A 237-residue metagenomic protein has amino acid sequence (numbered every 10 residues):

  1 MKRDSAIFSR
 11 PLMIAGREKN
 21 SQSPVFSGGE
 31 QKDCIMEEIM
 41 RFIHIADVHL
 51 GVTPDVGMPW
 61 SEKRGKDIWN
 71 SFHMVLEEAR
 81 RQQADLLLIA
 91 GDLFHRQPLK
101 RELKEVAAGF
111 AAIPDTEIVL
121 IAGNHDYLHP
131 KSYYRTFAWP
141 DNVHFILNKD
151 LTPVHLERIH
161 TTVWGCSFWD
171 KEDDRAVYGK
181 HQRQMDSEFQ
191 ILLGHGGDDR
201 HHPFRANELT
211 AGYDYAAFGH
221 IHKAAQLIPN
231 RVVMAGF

Functional and structural regions predicted by a protein language model:
K2, K19-N20, K32: Polybasic, lysine-rich low-complexity intrinsically disordered segments
I7-L12, R17-P24: Intrinsically disordered, low-complexity segments enriched in serine/proline and basic residues
M36-E105, D186: N-terminal active-site segment of His-dependent metallophosphoesterases
L86, R96-F237: His/Asp/Glu-rich metal-coordinating catalytic cores of metallo-dependent phosphodiesterases/hydrolases acting on
